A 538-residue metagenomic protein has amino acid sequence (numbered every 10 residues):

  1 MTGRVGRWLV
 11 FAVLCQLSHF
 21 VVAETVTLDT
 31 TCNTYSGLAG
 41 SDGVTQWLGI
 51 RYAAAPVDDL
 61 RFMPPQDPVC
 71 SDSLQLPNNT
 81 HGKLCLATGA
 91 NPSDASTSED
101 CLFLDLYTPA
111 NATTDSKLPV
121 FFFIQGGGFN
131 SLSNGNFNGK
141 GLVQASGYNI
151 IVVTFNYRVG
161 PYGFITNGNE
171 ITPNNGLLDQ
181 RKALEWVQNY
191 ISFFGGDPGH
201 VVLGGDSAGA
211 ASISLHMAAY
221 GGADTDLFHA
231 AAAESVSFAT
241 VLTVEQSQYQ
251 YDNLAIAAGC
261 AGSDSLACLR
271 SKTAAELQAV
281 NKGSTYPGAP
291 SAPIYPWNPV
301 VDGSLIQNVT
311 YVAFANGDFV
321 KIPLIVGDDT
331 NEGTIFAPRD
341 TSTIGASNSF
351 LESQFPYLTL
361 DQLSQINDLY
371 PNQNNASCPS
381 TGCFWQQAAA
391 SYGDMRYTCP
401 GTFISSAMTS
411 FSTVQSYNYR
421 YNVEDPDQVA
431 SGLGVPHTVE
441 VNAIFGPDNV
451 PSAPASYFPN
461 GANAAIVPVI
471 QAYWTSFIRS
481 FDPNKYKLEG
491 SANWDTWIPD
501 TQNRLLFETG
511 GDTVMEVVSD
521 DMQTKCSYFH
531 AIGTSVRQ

Functional and structural regions predicted by a protein language model:
M1-T25, W474, Q538: Fungal secretory targeting signals
L9-A12, G49, A87-A267, A289 (+5 more regions): Serine-hydrolase-like catalytic core of hydrolytic proteins
H19-S116, A274-A275, V280, P293 (+1 more regions): Catalytic-loop region of hydrolases
Q46, A54-F62, Y162-G163, G333-F336 (+1 more regions): Short, solvent-exposed loop/turn elements at domain surfaces
N78, N111, D264, S271 (+3 more regions): N-linked glycosylation sites
S265-N281, N367, Q471: Short, well-structured alpha-helical segments that form the helix of a local strand-helix-strand
A279-N460: Substrate-gating cap/lid region and adjacent catalytic-acid/histidine neighborhood within extracellular/lumenal
A390, T398-T402, S406-Q538: Mobile gating loops/cap/lid regions near enzyme active sites that modulate substrate access
